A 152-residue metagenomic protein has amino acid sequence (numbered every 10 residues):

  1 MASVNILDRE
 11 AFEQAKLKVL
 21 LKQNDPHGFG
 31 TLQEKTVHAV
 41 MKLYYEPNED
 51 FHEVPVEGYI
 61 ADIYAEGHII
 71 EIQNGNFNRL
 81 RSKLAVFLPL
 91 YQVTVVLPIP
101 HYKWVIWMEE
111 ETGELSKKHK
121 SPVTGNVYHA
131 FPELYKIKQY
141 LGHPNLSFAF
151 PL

Functional and structural regions predicted by a protein language model:
M1-Y59, T112, V123-N126, L134-K138: Acidic-basic catalytic patches of nuclease active cores, encompassing PD-(D/E)XK and other metal-cofactor nuclease
L20, N24, E66-I70, E114-K120: A near-ubiquitous, low-amplitude feature marking generic local secondary-structure context
M41, A61-N76, L80, F87: Conserved catalytic cores of phosphodiester-cleaving nucleases, focusing on short active-site segments
E46, I63-E66, L88-P89, H143-P144: Flexible, charged surface loops at secondary-structure boundaries
N74-F150: Catalytic cores of nucleic-acid endonucleases
